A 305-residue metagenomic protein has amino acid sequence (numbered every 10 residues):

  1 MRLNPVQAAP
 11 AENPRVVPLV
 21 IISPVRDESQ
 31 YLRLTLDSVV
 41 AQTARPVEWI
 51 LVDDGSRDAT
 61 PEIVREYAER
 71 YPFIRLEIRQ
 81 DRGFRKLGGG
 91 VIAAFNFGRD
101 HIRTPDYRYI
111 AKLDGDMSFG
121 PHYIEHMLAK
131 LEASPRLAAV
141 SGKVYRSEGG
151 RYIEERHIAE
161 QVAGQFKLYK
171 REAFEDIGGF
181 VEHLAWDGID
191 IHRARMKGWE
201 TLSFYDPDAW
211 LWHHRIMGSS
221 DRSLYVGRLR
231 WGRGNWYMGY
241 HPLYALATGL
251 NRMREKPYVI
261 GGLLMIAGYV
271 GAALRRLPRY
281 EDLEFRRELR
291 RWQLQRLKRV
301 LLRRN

Functional and structural regions predicted by a protein language model:
D27-A41: Short, well-formed alpha-helical segments that are part of the catalytic scaffolds of diverse glycosyltransferases
S38-G83: Acidic donor-binding segment of Leloir-type glycosyltransferases
G83, S118-I153: Conserved donor NDP-sugar-binding/catalytic core segment of glycosyltransferases
I92-Y109: Active-site nucleotide-sugar/metal-binding loop of Leloir-type enzymes
D106-S118: Short beta-strand-to-loop acidic/aromatic patch adjacent to the donor-nucleotide binding site
A163-G178: Conserved nucleotide-sugar donor-binding and metal-coordinating catalytic region shared by glycosyltransferases
V181-T248: Catalytic donor/gating beta->alpha subdomain of glycosyltransferases that bind UDP-sugars
Y225-N305: Non-catalytic, C-terminal membrane-associated alpha-helical segments of glycosyltransferases
